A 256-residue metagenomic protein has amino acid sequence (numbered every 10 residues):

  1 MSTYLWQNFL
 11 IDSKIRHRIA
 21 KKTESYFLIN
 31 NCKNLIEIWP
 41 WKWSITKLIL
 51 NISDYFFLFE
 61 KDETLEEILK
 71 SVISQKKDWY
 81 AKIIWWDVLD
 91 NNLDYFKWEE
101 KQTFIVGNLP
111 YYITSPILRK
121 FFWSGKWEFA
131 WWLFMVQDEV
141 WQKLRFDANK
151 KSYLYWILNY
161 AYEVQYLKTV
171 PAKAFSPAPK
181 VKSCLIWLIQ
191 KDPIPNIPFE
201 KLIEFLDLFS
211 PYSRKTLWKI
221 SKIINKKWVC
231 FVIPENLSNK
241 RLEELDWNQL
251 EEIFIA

Functional and structural regions predicted by a protein language model:
M1-L208, Y212, E243, N248-I255: Catalytic cores of RNA-modifying enzymes
L208-A256: C-terminal lobe and adjacent flexible extensions of AdoMet/dcAdoMet transferase-like proteins
